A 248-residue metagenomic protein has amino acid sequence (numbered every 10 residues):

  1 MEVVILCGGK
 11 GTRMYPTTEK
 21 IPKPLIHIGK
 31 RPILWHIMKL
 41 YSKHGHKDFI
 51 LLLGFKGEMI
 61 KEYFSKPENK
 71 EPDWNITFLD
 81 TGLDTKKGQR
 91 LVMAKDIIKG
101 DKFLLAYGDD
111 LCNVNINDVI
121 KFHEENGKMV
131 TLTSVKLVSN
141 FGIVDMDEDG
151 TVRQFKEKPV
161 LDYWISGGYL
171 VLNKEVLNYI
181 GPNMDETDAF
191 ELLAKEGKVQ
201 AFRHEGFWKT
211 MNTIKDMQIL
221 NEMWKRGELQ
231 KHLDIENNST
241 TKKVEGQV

Functional and structural regions predicted by a protein language model:
E2-I5, R13, H27, R31-Y107 (+4 more regions): Conserved N-terminal catalytic core of the sugar/cofactor nucleotidyltransferase
K10, D109-D110: Active-site metal-binding loops of divalent metal-dependent hydrolases
K10, I21, K56, L137 (+1 more regions): A generic "binding-loop/recognition-motif" signal
P16-E19: Conserved catalytic-core motifs of eukaryotic protein kinase domains, centered on the activation segment
L25, V144-M146, A201: A structural signal for short hydrophobic beta-strand segments in well-ordered beta-sheet cores
L34, I60, A94, D109 (+3 more regions): Residue-level signal for inorganic ion chemistry
S42, I97-K102, N113-T151: Basic phosphate/pyrophosphate-binding loop/patch that engages nucleotide-derived ligands
F103-L104, L111, I120-E124, L137-V138 (+1 more regions): Catalytic-core segments of class I nucleotidyltransferases/pyrophosphorylases that form NMP-activated intermediates
